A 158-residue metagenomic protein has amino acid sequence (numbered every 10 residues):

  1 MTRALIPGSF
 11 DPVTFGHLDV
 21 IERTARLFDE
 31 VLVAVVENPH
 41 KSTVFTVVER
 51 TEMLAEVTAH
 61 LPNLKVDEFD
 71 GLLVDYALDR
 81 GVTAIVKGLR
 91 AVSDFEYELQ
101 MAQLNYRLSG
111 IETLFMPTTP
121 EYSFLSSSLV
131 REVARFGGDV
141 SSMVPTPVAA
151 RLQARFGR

Functional and structural regions predicted by a protein language model:
M1-R158: Nucleotidyltransferase catalytic core that binds NTPs
